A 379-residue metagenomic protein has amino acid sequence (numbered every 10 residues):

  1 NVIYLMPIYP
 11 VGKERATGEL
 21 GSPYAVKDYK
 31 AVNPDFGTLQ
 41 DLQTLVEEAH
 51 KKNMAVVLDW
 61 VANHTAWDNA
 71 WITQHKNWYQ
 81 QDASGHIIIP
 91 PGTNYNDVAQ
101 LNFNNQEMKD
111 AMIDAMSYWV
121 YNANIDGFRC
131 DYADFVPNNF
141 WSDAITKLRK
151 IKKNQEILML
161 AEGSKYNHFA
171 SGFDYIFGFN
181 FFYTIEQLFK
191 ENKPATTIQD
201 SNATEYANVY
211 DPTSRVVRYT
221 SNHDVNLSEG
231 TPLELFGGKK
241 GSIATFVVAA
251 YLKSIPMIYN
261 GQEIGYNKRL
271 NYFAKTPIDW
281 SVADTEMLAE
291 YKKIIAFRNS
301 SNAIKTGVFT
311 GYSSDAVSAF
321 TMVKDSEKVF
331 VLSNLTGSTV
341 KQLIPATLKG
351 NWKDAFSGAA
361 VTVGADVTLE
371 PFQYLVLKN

Functional and structural regions predicted by a protein language model:
N1-V2, P7-A123, D143-K152, L158: Substrate-binding/active-site clefts of carbohydrate-active enzymes
I3-L5, V56-L58, F128, M159-A161 (+2 more regions): Hydrophobic faces of well-ordered beta-strands that scaffold small-molecule active sites in alpha/beta enzyme cores
P23-L39, N94-K109, D126-V136, E186-F189 (+2 more regions): The substrate-binding groove and active-site-proximal loops of carbohydrate-active enzymes, especially glycoside
H50, D114-S117, Y121, D131-Y219 (+6 more regions): Active-site-proximal helices and loops of the catalytic beta/alpha 8
F246-N267: Substrate-binding cleft of secreted/luminal carbohydrate-active enzymes
L332-T336: Asparagine-centered strand-capping/turn motif at beta-strand->loop junctions
A346-G358: Solvent-exposed beta-hairpin/edge-strand motifs
V363-N379: C-terminal beta-strand-rich structural cap/linker in extracellular carbohydrate-active enzymes
